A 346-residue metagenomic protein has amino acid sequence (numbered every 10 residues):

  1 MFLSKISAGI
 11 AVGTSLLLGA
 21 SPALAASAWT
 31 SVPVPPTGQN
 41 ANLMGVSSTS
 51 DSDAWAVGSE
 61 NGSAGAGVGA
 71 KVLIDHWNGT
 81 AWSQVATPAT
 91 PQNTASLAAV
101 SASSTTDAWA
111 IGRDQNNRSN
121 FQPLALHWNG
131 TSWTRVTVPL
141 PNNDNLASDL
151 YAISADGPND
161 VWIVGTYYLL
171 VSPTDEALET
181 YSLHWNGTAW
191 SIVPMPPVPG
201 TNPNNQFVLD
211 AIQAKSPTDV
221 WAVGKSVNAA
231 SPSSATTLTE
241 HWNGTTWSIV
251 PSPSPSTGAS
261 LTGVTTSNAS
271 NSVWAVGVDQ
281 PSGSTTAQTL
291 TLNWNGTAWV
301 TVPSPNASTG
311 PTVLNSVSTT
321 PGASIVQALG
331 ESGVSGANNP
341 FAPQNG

Functional and structural regions predicted by a protein language model:
M1-I10: Bacterial N-terminal signal peptides that target proteins for export
K5-I6, G19, A23: Enriched but not universal
G9-G19: Bacterial N-terminal signal peptides
L24-G346: Residue-level hotspots at or immediately adjacent to binding/recognition sites across diverse folds
